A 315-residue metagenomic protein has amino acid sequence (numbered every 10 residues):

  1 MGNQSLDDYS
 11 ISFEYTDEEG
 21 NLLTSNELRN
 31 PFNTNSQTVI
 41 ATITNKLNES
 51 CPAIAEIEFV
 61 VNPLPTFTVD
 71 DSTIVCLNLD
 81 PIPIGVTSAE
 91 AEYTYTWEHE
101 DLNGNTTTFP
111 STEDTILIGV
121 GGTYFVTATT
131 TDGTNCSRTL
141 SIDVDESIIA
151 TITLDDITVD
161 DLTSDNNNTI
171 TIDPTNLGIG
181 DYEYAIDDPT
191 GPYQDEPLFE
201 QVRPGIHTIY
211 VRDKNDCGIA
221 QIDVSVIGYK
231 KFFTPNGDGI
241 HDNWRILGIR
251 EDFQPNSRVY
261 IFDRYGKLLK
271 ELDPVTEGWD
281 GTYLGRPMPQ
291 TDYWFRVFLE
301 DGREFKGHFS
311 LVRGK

Functional and structural regions predicted by a protein language model:
M1-N3, N78-A89, N166-N176, D242-G248: A short beta-strand segment in extracellular, disulfide-stabilized domains
G2-G20, S88-N105, L177-D188, P255: Solvent-exposed loop segments of extracellular immunoglobulin-like
L22-T38, T108-F125, E196-I206, E277-D280: Solvent-exposed segments in extracellular or luminal domains encompassing
I40-T44, F125-T129, T208-R212, W294-F298: Extracellular recognition modules
K46-I54, C76, T131-L140, T190-Y193 (+2 more regions): Short, exposed coil/turn segments at beta-strand boundaries within extracellular/luminal domains
I57-P63, I142-I148, V224-G228, F309-K315: Interdomain boundary/hinge segments at the C-termini of tandem beta-sandwich modules
L64-D70, I149-I157, I227-Y229: Proline-enriched interdomain boundary motifs that mark the N-terminal boundary and often initiate the first structured
T153, D173-P174, A220-K315: Short loop/turn motifs at secondary-structure boundaries
